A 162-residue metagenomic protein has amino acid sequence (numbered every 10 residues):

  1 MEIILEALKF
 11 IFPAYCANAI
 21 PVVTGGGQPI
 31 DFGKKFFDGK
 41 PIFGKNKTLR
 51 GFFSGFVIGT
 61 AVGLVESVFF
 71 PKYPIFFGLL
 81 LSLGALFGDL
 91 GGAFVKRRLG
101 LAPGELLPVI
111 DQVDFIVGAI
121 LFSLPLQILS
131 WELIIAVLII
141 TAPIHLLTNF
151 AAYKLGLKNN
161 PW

Functional and structural regions predicted by a protein language model:
M1-T60, V68-S82, L86-F122, W131-W162: Interhelical loop and helix-boundary elements at the membrane-water interface of polytopic inner-membrane proteins
